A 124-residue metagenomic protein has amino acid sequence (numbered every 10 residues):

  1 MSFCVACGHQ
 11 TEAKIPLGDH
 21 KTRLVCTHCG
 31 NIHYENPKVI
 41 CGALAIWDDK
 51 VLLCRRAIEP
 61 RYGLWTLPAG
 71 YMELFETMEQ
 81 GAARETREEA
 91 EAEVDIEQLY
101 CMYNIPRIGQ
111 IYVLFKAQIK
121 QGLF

Functional and structural regions predicted by a protein language model:
M1-G42: Acidic, metal-coordinating catalytic segment for phosphate/diphosphate chemistry, firing primarily on the Nudix
F3, R23, L44, L53 (+1 more regions): Conserved hydrophobic/aromatic beta-strand scaffold that supports enzyme active sites
A13-I15, E93-Y100: A short coil-to-beta-strand element that immediately follows conserved catalytic motifs
K21, Y62, Q110-Y112: Short edge beta-strand segments in beta-sheet-rich domains
E35, R61, P106-I108: Short glycine/serine/proline-enriched coil/turn segments at secondary-structure junctions
C41, D49, G109-V113: Change "...and in nucleic-acid phosphodiester-cleaving endonucleases..." to "...and in nucleic-acid processing enzymes
I46-E88: Conserved Nudix-box catalytic region and its N-terminal flanking loop in Nudix hydrolases and closely related
Y103-F124: Active-site-adjacent beta-strand/loop module that shapes the phosphate/pyrophosphate-binding cleft
